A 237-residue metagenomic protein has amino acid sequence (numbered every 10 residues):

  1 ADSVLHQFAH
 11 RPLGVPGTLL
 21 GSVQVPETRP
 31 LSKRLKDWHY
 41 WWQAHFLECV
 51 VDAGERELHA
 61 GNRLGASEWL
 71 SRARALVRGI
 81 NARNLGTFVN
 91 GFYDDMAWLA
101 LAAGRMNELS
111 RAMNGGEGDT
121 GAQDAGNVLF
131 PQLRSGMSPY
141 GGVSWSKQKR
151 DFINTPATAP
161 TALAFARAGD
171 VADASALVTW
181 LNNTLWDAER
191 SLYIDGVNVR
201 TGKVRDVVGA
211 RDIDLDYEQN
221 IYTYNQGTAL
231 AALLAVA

Functional and structural regions predicted by a protein language model:
A1-T87, L109, G116-S144, Q148 (+4 more regions): Low-complexity, Ser/Thr/Pro/Gly-enriched N-terminal "stalk/linker" regions
A44-R63, W98-G118, P160-D170, T228-A237: Well-ordered alpha-helical scaffold segments within catalytic/enzyme domains
F46, L76, L99, A125-Q132 (+5 more regions): Extended, compositionally biased low-complexity polar/Lys-Gly-rich tracts and adjacent boundary/linker regions are
F92-A103, N154-T155, T223: Aromatic-lined, polymer-binding surfaces characteristic of secreted/periplasmic polysaccharide-degrading enzymes
D151-F152, R167: Active-site beta->alpha N-cap acidic-glycine motif
T158-F165, G169-V236: Active-site cradle of extracellular carbohydrate-active enzymes
